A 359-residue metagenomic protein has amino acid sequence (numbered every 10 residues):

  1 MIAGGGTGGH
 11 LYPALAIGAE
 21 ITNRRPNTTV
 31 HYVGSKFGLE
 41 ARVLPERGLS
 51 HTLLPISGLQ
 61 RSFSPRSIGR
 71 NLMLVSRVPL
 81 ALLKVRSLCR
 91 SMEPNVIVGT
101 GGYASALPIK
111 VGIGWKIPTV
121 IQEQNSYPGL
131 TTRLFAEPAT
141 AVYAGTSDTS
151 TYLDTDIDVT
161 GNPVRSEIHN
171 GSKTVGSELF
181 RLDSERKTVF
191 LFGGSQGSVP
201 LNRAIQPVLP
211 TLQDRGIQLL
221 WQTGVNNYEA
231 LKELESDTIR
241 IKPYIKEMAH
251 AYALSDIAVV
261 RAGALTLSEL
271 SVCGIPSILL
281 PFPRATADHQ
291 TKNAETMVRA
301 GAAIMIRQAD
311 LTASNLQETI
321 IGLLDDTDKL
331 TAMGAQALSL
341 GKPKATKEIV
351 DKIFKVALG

Functional and structural regions predicted by a protein language model:
I2-T7, N27-L80, A309: Conserved nucleotide-sugar phosphate-binding/catalytic loop shared by glycosyltransferases and other
T22, L83-I97, A104-V120, R133-E137: Glycosyltransferases and closely related glycan-assembly transferases that use nucleotide-activated donors
H31, S50, I113-T174: Active-site-proximal region of nucleotide-activated glycan assembly enzymes, centered on histidine/acidic-rich loops
V43, R47, K173-V260, T291-E295 (+2 more regions): Donor-nucleotide binding loops and adjacent catalytic segments primarily of GT-B fold Leloir glycosyltransferases
P94-V96, R240, A253-S268, I275-P276: Acidic donor-binding loop of glycosyltransferase active sites
W115, A253-S255, S271-L280, A300: Conserved donor-binding/catalytic loop of nucleotide-activated donor transferases
K329-P343: A short, well-ordered alpha-helix in the C-terminal region of glycosyltransferases
K342-G359: C-terminal alpha-helical cap of glycosyltransferases
